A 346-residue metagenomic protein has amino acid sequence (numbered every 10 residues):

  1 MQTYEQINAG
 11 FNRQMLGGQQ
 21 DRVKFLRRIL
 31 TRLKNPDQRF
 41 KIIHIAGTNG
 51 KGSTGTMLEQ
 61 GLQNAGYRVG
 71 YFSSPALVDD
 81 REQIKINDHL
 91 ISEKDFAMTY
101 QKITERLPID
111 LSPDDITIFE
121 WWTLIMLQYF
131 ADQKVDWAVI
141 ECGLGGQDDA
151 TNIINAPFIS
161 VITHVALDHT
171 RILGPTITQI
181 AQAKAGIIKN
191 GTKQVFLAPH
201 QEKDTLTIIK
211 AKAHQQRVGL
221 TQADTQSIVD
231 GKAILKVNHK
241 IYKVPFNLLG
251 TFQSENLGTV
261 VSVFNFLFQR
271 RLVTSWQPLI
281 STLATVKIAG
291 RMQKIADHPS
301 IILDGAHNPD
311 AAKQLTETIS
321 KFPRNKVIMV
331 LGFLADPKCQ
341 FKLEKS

Functional and structural regions predicted by a protein language model:
M1-G47, T54-T56, Q60-Y67, F72 (+1 more regions): Short functional linear segments
R32, G61-A65, Y129, V263-R270 (+1 more regions): Active-site catalytic microenvironments for nucleophilic, acid-base chemistry
N35-Q38, N64-N155, L173, K203: ATP-dependent carboxylate-amine ligase catalytic core
Q38, D110-P113, Q133-E141, P157-K243 (+2 more regions): Acidic, Mg2+-coordinating active-site environments of NTP-dependent enzymes
H44-A46, F72-S73, E141-G143, V330-G332: Short beta-strand segments
M57-N64, K212, Q314, T318: Rossmann-fold NAD(P)-dependent oxidoreductase module
L58, M126, T207-I209: Aromatic/hydrophobic pocket-lining residues that form π-stacking "cages" and hydrophobic walls in ligand
W137-I140, D149-V161, V165-A166, Q179 (+1 more regions): Nucleotide phosphate-binding/pyrophosphate-handling subdomain across enzymes that bind or process nucleotide phosphates
